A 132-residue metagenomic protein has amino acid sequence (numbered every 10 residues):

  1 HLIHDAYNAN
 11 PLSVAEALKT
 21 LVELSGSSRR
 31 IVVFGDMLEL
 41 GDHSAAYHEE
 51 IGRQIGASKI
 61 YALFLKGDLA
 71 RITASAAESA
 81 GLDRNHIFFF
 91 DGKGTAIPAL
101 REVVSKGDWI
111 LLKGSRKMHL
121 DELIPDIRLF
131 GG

Functional and structural regions predicted by a protein language model:
H1-G132: ATP-dependent carboxylate-amine ligase
